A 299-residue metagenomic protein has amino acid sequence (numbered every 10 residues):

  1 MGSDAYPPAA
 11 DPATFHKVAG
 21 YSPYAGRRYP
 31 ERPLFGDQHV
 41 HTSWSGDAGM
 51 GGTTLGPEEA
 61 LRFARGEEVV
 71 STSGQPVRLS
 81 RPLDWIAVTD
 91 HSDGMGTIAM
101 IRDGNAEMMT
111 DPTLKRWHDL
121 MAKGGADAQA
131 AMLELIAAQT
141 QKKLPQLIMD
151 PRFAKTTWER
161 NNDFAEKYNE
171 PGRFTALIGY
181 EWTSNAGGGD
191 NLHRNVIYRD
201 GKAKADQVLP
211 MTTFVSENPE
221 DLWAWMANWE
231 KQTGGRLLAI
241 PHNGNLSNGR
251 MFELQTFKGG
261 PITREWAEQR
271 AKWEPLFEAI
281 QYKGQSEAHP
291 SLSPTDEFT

Functional and structural regions predicted by a protein language model:
M1-T299: Extended, charged catalytic domains and RNA/DNA-binding interfaces, predominantly in divalent-metal-using enzymes
